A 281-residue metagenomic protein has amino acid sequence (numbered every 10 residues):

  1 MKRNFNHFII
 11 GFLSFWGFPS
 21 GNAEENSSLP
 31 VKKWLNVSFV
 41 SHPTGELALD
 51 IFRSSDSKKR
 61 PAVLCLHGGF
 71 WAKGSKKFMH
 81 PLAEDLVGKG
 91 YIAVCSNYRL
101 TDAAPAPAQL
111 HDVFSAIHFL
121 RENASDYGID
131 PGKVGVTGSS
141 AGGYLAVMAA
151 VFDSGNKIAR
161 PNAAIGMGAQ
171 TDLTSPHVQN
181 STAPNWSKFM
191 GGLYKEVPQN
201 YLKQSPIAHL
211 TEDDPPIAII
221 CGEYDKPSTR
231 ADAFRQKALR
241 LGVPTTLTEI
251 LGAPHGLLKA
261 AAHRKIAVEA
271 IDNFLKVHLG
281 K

Functional and structural regions predicted by a protein language model:
M1-H7: Positively charged n-region of N-terminal signal peptides that target proteins for export
H7-G17: Bacterial N-terminal signal peptides
S20-N22: Sec/Tat signal peptide C-region and signal peptidase I cleavage site
E24-K281: Alpha/beta-hydrolase superfamily serine-hydrolase fold, recognizing
